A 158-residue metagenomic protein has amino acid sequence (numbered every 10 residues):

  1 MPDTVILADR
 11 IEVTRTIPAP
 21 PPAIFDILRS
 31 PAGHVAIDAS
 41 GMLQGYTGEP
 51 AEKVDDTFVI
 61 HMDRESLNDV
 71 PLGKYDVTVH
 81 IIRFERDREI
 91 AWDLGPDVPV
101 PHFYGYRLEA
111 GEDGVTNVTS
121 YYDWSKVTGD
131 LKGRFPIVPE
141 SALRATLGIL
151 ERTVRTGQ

Functional and structural regions predicted by a protein language model:
M1-A51: Hydrophobic ligand-binding cavity/cleft-lining segments
R10, T57, D87-E89, D113-N117: A generic structural signal for beta-strand entry/edge sites
R10-E12, G73-T78, V100-G105: Short, surface-exposed coil-to-beta transition loops
T14-P18, H80, R107: Generic structural detector for well-ordered beta-strands
I24-L28, H34, F58-I60, I81 (+3 more regions): Hydrophobic pocket/interface hotspot
A32, L143-Q158: Short amphipathic alpha-helical signal-transduction/dimerization elements
Y46-G95, R152-Q158: Glycine-rich portal/gate segments that line the openings of hydrophobic small-molecule binding cavities
A91-A145: Beta-strand/loop substructures that line and gate deep hydrophobic ligand-binding cavities in soluble
